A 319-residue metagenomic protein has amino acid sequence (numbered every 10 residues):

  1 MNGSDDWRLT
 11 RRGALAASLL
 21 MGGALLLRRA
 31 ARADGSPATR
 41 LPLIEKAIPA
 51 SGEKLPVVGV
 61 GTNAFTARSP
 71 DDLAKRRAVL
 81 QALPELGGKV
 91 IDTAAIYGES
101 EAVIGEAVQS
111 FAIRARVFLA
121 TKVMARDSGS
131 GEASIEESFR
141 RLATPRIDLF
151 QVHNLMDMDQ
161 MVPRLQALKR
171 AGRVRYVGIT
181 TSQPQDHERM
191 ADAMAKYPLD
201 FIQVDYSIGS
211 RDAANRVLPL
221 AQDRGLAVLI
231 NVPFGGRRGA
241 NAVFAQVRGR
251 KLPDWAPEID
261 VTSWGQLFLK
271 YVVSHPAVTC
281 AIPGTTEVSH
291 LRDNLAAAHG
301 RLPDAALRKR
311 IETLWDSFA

Functional and structural regions predicted by a protein language model:
M1-L9: N-terminal secretory signal peptides
M21-L25, R216-A319: Structured C-terminal cap/extension of enzyme domains
R28-T62, D71: C-terminal segment of N-terminal export signals and the immediately downstream linker at the start of the mature
I48, V60, I91, I104 (+7 more regions): Conserved, mostly hydrophobic/aromatic
P49-G52, G105-R114, F139-A143, K169 (+1 more regions): Acidic (Asp/Glu)-rich catalytic clusters
N63-L73, K122-S128, E258: Active-site mouth loops of central-metabolism enzymes
S69, R126-D212, R216, Q222-L229 (+1 more regions): Glycine/proline-rich, positively charged, aromatic-decorated active-site loop/lid region on the catalytic face
D92-A107: Glycine-rich, proline-tolerant flexible connector loops at the mouths of alpha/beta enzymes
